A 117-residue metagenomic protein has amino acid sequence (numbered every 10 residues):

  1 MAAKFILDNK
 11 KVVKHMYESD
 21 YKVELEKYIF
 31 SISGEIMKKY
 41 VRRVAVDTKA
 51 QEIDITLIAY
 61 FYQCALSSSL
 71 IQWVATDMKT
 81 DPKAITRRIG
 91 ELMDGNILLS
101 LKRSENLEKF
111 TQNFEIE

Functional and structural regions predicted by a protein language model:
M1, K14-H15: Two-component histidine phosphotransfer core
K4-F5, K22-V46, T56-Y60, C64-S68 (+1 more regions): Amphipathic alpha-helical packing segments from all-alpha helical-bundle domains
V13-K14, Y40: Short, structured loop/turn "capping" segments at alpha-beta junctions
E18: Phosphate-coordinating loops and pocket residues in cytosolic domains that bind phosphorylated ligands
R42, I55, C64, S68 (+1 more regions): C-terminal peripheral helix-coil segments that are non-catalytic and often amphipathic
